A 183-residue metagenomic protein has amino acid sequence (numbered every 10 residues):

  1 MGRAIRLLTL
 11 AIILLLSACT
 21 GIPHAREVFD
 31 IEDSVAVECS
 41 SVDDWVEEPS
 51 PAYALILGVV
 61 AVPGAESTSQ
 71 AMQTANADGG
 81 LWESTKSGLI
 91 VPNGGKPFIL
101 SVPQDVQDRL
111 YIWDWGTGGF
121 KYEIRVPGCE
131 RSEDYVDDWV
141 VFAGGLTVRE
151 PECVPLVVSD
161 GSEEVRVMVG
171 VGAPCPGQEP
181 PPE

Functional and structural regions predicted by a protein language model:
M1-L8: Bacterial N-terminal signal peptides that target proteins for export
L16-A18: C-terminal motif of bacterial Sec signal peptides marking the signal peptidase cleavage site
T20-E183: Non-catalytic macromolecular-recognition regions in eukaryotic signaling proteins
